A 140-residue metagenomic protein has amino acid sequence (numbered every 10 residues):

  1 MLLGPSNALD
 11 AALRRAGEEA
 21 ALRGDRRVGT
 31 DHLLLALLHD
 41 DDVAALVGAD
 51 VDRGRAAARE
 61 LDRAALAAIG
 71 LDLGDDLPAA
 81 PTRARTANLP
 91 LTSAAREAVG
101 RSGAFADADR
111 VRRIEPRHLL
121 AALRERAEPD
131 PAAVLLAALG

Functional and structural regions predicted by a protein language model:
M1-G140: Histone-fold recognition with a strong bias for associated Lys/Arg-rich disordered tails
